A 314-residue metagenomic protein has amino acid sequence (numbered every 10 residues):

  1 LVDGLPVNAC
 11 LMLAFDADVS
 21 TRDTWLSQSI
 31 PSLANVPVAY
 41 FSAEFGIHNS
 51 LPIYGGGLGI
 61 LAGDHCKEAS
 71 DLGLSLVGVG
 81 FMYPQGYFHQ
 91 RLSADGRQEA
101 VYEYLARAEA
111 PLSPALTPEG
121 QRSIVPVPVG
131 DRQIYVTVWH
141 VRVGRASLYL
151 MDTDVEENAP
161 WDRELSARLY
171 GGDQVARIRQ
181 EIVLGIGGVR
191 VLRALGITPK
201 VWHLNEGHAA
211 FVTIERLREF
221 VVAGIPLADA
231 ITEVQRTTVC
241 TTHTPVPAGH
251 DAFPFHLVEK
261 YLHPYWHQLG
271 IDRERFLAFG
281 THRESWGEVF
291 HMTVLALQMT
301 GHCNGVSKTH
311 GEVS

Functional and structural regions predicted by a protein language model:
L1-S314: Catalytic cores of carbohydrate-active enzymes across secretory and cytosolic contexts
